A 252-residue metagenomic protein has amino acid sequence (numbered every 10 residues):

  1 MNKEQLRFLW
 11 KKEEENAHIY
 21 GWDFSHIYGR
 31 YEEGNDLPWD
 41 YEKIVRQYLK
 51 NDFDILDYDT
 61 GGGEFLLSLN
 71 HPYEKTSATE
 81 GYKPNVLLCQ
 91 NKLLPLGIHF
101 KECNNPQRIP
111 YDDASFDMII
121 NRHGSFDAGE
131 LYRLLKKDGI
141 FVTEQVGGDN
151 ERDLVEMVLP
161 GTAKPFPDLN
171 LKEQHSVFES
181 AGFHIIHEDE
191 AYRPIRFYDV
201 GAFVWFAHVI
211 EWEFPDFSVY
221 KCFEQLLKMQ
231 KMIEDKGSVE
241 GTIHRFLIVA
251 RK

Functional and structural regions predicted by a protein language model:
M1-H26, N35: N-terminal, positively charged/glycine-rich alpha-helical extensions of SAM-dependent methyltransferases
G21, H26, E32-D54, E64-S68: Conserved alpha-helix/loop element of class I SAM-dependent methyltransferases that forms part of the SAM/SAH-binding
D54-R108: Class I SAM-dependent methyltransferase SAM/SAH-binding core
R108-M118: A short acidic, Gly/Pro-enriched loop at the edge of an enzyme's catalytic core that lines a small-molecule cofactor
F126-V142: A short glycine-rich, Lys/Arg-flanked "PGG" loop and its adjoining helix->strand segment in the class I
G147-P165: Short, glycine-/aromatic-enriched active-site segment of Class I SAM-dependent methyltransferases
L159-E173, F214: Acceptor-substrate binding/catalytic loop of class I
H184, E190-K252: Conserved Class I S-adenosyl-L-methionine
